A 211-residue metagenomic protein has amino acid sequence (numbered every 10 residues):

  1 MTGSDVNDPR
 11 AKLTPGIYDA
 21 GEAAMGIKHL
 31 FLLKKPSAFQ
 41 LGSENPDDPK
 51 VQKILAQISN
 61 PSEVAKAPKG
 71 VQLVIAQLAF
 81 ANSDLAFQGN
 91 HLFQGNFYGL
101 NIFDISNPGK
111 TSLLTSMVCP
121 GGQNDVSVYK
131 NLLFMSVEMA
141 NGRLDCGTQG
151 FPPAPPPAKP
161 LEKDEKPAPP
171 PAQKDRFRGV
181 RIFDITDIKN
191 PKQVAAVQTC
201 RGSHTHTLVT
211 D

Functional and structural regions predicted by a protein language model:
M1-D211: Feature marking well-ordered beta-strand scaffolds used for ligand recognition
